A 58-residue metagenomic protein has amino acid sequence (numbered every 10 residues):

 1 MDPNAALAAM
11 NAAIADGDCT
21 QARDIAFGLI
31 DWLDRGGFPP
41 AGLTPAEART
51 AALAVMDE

Functional and structural regions predicted by a protein language model:
M1-R23: N-terminal acidic leader/helix
C19-E58: Short, charge-rich amphipathic interface segments used for partner binding and complex assembly
